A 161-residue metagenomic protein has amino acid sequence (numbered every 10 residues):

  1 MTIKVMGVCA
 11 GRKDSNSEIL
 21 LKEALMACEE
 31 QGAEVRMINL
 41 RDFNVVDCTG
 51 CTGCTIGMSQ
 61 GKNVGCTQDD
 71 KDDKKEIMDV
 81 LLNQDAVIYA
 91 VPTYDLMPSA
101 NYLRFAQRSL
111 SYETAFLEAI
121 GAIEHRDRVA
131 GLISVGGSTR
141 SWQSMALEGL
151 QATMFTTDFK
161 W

Functional and structural regions predicted by a protein language model:
M1-E118: N-terminal beta1-alpha1-beta2 submodule of the flavodoxin-like/Rossmannoid cofactor-binding fold
A100-L103, L117-W161: Short, glycine-/small-residue-rich phosphate/pyrophosphate-handling segment
